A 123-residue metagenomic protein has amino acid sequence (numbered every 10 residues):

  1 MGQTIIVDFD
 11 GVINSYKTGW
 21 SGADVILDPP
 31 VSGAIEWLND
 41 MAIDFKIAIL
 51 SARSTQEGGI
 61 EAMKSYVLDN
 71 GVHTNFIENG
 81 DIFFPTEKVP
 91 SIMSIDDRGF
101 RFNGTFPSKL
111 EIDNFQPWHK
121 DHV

Functional and structural regions predicted by a protein language model:
M1-V123: HAD-like aspartate-dependent phosphatase fold
